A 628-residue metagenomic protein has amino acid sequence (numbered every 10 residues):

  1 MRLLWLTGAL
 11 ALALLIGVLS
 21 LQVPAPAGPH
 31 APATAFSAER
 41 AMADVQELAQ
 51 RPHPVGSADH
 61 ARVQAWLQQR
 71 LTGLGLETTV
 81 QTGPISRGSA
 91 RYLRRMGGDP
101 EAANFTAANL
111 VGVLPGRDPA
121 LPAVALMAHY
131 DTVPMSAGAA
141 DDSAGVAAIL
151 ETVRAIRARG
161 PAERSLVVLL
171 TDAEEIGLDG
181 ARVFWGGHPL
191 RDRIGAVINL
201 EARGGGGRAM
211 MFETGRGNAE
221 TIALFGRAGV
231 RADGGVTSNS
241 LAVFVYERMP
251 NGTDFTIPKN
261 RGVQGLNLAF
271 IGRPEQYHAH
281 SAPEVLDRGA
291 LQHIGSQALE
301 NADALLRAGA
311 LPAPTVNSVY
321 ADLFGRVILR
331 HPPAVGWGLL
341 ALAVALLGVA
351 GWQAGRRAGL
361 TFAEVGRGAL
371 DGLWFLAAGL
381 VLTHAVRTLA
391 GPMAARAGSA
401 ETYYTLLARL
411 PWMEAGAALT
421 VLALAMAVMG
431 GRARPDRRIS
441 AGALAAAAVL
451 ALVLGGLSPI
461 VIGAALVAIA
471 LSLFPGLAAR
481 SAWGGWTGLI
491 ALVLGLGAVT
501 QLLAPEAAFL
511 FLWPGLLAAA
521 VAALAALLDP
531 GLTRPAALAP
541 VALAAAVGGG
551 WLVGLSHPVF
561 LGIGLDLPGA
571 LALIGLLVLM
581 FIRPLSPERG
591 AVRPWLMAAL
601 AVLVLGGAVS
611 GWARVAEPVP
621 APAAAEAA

Functional and structural regions predicted by a protein language model:
M1-L4, R589: Positively charged n-region of N-terminal signal peptides that target proteins for export
W5-L19, M597-A608: Hydrophobic membrane-insertion alpha-helices, especially the h-region of bacterial N-terminal signal peptides
G17-A27, S610-V619: C-terminal region of N-terminal signal peptides and the immediate post-cleavage residues of exported proteins
V18-L21, A313-S318, A390-R396: Peri-membrane helix termini and adjoining interfacial loops of integral membrane proteins
V23-R330: Soluble extramembrane regions of membrane proteins in the secretory/endomembrane system
D192-M211, G336-G359: C-terminal domain-closing interface element
A313-A343, T361-E364, A408-L410: Cytosolic-side membrane-insertion boundary helix
L346-A628: Alpha-helical transmembrane segments of integral membrane proteins
